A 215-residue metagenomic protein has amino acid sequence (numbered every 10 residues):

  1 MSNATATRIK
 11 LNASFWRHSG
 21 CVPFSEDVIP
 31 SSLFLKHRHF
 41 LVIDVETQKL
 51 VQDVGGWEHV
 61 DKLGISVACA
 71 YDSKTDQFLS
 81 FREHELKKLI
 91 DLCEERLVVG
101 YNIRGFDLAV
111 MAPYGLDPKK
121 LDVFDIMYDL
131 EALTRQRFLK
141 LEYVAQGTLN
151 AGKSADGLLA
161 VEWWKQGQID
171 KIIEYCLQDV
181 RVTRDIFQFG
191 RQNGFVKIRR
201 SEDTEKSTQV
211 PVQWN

Functional and structural regions predicted by a protein language model:
S2-N3, R8-I9, F15-W16, G20-D27 (+1 more regions): Acidic two-metal-ion nuclease catalytic site recognized across multiple nuclease folds, prominently DnaQ/RNase D-T
G20-L92: Conserved RNase H-like, two-metal-ion catalytic cores of nucleic-acid enzymes
D44-E46, D125, D179: Acidic active-site catalytic centers that drive phospho-/nucleotidyl reactions and related ester hydrolyses
A70-Y143: Conserved DEDDh/DEDDy metal-dependent 3′-5′ exonuclease domain
F138-S154: A polyampholytic, Gly/Pro-enriched intrinsically disordered region
L149-T208: Acidic, Mg2+-coordinating catalytic module of metal-dependent nucleases/exonucleases that use a two-metal-ion mechanism
